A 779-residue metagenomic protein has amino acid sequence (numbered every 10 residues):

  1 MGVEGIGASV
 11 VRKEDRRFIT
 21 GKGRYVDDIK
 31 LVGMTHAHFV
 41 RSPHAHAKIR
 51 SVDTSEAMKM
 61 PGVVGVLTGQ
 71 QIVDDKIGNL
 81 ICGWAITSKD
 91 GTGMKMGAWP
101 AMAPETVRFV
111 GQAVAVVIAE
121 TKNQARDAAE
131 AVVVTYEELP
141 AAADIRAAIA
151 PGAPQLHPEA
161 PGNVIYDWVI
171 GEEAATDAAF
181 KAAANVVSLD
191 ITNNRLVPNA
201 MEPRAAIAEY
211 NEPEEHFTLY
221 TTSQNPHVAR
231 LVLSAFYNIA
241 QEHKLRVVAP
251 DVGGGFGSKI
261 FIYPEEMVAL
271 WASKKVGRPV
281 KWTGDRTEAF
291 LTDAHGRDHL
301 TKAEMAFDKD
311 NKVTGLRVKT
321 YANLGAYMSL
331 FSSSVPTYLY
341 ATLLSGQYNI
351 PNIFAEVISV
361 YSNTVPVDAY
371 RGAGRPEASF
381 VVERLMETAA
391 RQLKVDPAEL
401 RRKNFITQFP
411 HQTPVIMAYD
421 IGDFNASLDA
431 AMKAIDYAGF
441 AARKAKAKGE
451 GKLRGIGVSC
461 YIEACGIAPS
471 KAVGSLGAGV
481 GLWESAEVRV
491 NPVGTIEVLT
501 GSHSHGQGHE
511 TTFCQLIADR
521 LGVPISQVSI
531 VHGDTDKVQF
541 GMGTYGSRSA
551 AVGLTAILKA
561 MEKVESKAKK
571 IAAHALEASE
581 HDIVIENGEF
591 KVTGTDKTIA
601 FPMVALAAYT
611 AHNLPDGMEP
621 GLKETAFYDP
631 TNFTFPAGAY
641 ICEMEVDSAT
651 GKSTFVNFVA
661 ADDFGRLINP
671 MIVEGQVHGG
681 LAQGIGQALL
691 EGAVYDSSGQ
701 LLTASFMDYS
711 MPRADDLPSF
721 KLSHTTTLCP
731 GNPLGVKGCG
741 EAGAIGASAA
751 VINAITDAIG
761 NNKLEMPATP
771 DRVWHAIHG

Functional and structural regions predicted by a protein language model:
M1-I165, L189, K275, A468: Flexible, low-hydrophobicity surface segments
A8, E14-R17, W84, K89-G97 (+7 more regions): Glycine-rich loop/linker segments at domain edges
R16-R17, E130-A143, Q224-P226, L231 (+7 more regions): Extended active-site and interfacial segments that coordinate phosphate-rich ligands in large catalytic machineries
A37, F217-T221, T495-T500, F655-N657: Short, aliphatic-rich beta-strand segments
M60, Q70, W84, T92 (+6 more regions): C-terminal catalytic domains of large/alpha subunits in multi-subunit enzymes
K76-C82, A128-A131, N199, R230-V232 (+13 more regions): Short acidic, glycine/serine/threonine-rich loops at helix termini
A153-Y237, F405-T495, L702-D716, K721-S723: Helix-loop-helix junctions that connect adjacent transmembrane helices in secondary transporters/permeases, recognized
G255-G277, K281-T283, H509-I517: Thiamine diphosphate
